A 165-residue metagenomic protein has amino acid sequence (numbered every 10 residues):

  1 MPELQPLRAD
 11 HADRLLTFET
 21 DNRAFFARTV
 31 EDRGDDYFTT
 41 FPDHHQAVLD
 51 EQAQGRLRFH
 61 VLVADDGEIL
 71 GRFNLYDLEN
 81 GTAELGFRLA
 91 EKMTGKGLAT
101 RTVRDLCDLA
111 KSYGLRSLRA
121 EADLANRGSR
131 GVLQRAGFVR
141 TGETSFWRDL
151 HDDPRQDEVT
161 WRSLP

Functional and structural regions predicted by a protein language model:
M1-P2, P6-R14, F18-F25, F59-P165: Acyl-donor (CoA/ACP) binding surface of acyl/acetyltransferases
L7, F18, D36-D43, Q54: Generic, well-ordered alpha-helical segments
A24-A47: Conserved GNAT-fold acetyl-CoA-binding loop/helix
D36, A47-V61: A short helix-loop-beta-strand connector motif used in the catalytic cores of GNAT acetyltransferases and, in some
P42-A53, Y76-N80, G137: Short, charged low-complexity intrinsically disordered segments located at boundaries of structured domains
